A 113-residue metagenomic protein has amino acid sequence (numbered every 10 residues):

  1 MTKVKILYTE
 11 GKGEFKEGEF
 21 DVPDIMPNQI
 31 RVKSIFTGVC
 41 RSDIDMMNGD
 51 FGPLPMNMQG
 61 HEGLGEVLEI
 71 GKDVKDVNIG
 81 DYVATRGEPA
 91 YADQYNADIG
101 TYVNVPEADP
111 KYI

Functional and structural regions predicted by a protein language model:
M1-I6: Short structural boundary motif marking the start of a folded domain
L7-F15: Extracellular beta-rich ligand/substrate-recognition surface
G11-K12, L68-D73, G100, P110-K111: Short loop segments at secondary-structure junctions
E14-F15, I30, I113: Hydrophobic residues embedded in beta-strands of well-ordered beta-sheets
P23-G38, M47-A90, D98: Glycine-rich beta-strand-centered segment in the early N-terminal region that forms part of a ligand/cofactor-binding
G87-I113: NAD(P)H dinucleotide-binding glycine-rich loop of Rossmann-like/cofactor-binding domains, especially the beta1-alpha1
